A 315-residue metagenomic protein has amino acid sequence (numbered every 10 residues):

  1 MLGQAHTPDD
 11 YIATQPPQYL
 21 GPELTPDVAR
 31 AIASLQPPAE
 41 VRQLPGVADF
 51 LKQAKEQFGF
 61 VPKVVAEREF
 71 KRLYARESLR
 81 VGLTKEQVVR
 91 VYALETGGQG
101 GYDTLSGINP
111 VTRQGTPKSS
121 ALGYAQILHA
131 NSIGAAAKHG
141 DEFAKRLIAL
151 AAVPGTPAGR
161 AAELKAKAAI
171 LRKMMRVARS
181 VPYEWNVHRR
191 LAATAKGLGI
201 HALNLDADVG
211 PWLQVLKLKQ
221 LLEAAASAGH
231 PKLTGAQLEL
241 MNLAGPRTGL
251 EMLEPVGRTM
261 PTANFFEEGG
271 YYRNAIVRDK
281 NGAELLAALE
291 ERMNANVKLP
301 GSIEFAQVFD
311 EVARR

Functional and structural regions predicted by a protein language model:
M1-R315: Cell-wall glycan-active module
